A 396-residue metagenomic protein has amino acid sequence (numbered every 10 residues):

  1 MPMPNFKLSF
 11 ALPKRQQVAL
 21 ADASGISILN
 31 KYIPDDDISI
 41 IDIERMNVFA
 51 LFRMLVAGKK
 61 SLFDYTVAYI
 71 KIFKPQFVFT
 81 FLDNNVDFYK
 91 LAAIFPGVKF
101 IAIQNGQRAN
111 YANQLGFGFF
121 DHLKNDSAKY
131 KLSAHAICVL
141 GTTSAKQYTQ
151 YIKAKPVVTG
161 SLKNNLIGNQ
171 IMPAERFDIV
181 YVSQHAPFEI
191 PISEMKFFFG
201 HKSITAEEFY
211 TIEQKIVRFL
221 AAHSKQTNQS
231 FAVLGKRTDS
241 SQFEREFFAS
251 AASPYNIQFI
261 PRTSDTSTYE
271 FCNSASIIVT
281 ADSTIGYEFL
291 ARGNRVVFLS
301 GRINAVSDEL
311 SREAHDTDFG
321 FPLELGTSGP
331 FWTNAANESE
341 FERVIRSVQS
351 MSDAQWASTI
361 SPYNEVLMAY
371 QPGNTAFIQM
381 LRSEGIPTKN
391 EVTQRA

Functional and structural regions predicted by a protein language model:
P2-G168, D239, S267, I285-G286: Active-site and donor-binding regions of nucleotide-sugar-utilizing enzymes
L29, N164-A249: Conserved catalytic-core segment of nucleotide-activated headgroup transferases in glycan assembly
D42-M46, L82-D83, I103-Q107, G160-S161 (+3 more regions): Short loop/turn segments at strand-loop or loop-helix junctions that form parts of catalytic or ligand-binding pockets
L62-K71, L234-R292, V296: Donor nucleotide-activated moiety binding/catalytic core segment of transferases that use nucleotide-activated donors
K131-S133, H201-T211, T327-W332: A short acidic, glycine-rich active-site loop that binds or catalyzes chemistry on phosphate/adenosine moieties
V158, F259, T284-L367: Catalytic binding pocket for nucleotide-activated donors in carbohydrate/polymer assembly enzymes
M368-A396: C-terminal alpha-helical cap of glycosyltransferases
